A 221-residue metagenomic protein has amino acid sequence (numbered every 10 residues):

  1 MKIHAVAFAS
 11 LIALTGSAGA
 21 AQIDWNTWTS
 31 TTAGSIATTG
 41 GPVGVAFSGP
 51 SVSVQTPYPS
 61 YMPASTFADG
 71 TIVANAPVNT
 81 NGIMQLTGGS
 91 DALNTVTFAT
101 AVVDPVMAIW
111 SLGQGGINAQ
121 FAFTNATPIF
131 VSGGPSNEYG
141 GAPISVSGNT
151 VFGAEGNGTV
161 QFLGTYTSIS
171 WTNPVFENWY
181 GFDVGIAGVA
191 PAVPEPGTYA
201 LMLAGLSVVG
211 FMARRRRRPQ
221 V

Functional and structural regions predicted by a protein language model:
I3-Q22, G181-V208: Short, threonine-centered small-residue motifs that mark membrane-proximal processing/anchoring sites and TM-junction
A21-S90, T124-V151: N-terminal targeting leaders for non-cytosolic proteins
G82, L86-A99, Q114-A119, G156-G158: Short beta-strands within extracellular/lumenal beta-sheet-rich domains
N94, P105-A108, T167: Residue-level detector of short, conserved catalytic/binding motifs and their immediate flanks
V102-G115: A short beta-strand element within beta-rich, extracytoplasmic domains of secreted/secretory-pathway proteins
I129-P191: Terminal, low-complexity interaction segments
F211-V221: C-terminal membrane-anchoring or membrane-association module
